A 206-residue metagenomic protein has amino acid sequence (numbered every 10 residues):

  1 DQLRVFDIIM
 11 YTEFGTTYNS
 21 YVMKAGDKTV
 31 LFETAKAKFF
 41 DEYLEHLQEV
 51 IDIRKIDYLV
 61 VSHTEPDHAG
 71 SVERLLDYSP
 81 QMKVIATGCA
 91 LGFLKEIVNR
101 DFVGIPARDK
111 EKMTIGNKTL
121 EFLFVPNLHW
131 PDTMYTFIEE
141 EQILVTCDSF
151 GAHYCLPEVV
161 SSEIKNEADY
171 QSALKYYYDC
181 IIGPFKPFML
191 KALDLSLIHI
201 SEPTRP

Functional and structural regions predicted by a protein language model:
D1-E49, Y135-I138, Q142-T146: Conserved beta-strand hairpin/beta-sheet module of binuclear metal-dependent hydrolase folds, prominently
D1-V5, L144-E163: Short, solvent-exposed beta-strand-terminating loops
M23, H63-E65, T136, D148 (+1 more regions): Divalent metal-coordination and catalytic microenvironments
K28, K38-I85: Active-site metal-binding motif and surrounding structural segment of the metallo-beta-lactamase
I85-T133, F188-K191: Metallo-beta-lactamase
H153-D179: Active-site gating loops and adjacent loop-to-helix segments of metal-dependent hydrolytic enzymes
D179-L197: An active-site-proximal "capping" alpha-helix that borders the catalytic cofactor pocket
S196-P206: Residue-level detector of conserved catalytic or cofactor/ligand-binding positions in enzyme active sites
